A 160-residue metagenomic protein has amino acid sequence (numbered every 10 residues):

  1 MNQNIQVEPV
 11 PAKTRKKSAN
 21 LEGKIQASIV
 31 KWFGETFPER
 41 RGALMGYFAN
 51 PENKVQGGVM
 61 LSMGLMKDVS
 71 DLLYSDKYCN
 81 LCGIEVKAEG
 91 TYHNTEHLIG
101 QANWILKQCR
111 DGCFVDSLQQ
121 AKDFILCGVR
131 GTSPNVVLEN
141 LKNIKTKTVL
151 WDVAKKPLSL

Functional and structural regions predicted by a protein language model:
M1-L160: Catalytic phosphate/metal-binding cores of nucleic-acid and nucleotide-processing enzymes, i.e., regions that mediate
